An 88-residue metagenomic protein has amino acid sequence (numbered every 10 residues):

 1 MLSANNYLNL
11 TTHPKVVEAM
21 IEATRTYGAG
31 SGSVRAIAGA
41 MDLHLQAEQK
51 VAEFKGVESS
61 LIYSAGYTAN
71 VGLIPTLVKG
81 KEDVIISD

Functional and structural regions predicted by a protein language model:
M1-Y27: N-terminal "arm"/small-domain region of PLP-dependent enzymes with the aminotransferase-like
A4-N5, A65-G66, D88: Fold-independent oxyanion-binding glycine-rich loops and adjacent beta-strand/coil segments at enzyme active sites
N6-Y7, T12, S31-R35, D42 (+2 more regions): Short, flexible micro-motifs
T11, E58, G80: Residue-level signal for short amphipathic helical patches enriched in basic/charged and nearby hydrophobic residues
E18-A65: Conserved N-terminal alpha-helix of the aminotransferase class I/II PLP-enzyme fold
I74-D88: Conserved PLP-anchoring active-site segment centered on the Schiff-base-forming lysine
